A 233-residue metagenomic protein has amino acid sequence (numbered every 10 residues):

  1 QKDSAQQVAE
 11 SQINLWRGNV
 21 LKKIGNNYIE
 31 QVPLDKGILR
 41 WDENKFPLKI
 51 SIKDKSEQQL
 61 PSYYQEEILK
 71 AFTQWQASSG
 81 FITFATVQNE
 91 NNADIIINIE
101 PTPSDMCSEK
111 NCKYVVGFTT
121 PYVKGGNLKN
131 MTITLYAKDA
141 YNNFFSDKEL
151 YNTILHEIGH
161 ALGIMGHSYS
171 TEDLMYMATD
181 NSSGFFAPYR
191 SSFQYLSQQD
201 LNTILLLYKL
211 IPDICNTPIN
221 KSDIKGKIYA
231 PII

Functional and structural regions predicted by a protein language model:
Q1-L60, F72, T119-G125, P212-I233: Disordered inhibitory propeptide/activation segment of secreted metzincin zinc metalloprotease zymogens, centered on
L34, E43-K45, E90-N92, L128 (+2 more regions): Short, solvent-exposed coil/turn segments
I50, W75, H156-G159, M175 (+1 more regions): Divalent metal-coordination and catalytic microenvironments
K53, N98-E100, A178: Short loop/turn motifs enriched for small/polar and acidic residues
P61-Y64, S197: Aromatic-acidic/polar surface patches that form glycan- and anion
Y64-S168: Metzincin-family zinc-dependent endopeptidase catalytic domain
V123-F144, K148-E149, M165-I233: Metalloprotease/metallohydrolase-associated module, dominated by Zn2+-dependent proteases
